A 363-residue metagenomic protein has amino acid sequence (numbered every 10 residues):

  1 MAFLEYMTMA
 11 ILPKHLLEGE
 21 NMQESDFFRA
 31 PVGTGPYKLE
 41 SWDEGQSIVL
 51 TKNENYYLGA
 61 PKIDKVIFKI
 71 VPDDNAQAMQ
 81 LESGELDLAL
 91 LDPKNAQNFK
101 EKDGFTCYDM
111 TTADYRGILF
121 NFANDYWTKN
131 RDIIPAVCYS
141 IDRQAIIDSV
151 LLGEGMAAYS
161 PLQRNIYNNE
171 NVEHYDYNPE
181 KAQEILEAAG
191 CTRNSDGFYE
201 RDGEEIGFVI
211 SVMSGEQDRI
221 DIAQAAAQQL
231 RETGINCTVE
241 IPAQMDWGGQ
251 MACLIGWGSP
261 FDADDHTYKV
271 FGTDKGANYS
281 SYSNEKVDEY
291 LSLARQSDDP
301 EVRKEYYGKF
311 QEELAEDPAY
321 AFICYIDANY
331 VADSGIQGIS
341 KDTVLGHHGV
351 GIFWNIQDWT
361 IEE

Functional and structural regions predicted by a protein language model:
M1-L17: Surface-exposed binding/hinge segments that line and control ligand-binding clefts or catalytic entry sites
S25-F28, N53-F99, A227, N236-T238: Ligand-site clamp/hinge motif
G35-E40, I48-V49, D64-I70, E205-S214 (+1 more regions): Short, well-ordered beta-strand elements
D43, C138-E170, D218-A227, W247-E363: Detector for C-terminal structural segments
T51-E54, T112-A136, S140, S149 (+2 more regions): A bilobed periplasmic-binding-protein/Venus flytrap-type ligand-binding module shared by bacterial periplasmic
T106-N121, D274-D288: Periplasmic-binding protein-like
W127-R131, A157-S195, S214-R219: Structural transition elements
T192-S259: Ligand/substrate-recognition segments at binding pockets and active sites
